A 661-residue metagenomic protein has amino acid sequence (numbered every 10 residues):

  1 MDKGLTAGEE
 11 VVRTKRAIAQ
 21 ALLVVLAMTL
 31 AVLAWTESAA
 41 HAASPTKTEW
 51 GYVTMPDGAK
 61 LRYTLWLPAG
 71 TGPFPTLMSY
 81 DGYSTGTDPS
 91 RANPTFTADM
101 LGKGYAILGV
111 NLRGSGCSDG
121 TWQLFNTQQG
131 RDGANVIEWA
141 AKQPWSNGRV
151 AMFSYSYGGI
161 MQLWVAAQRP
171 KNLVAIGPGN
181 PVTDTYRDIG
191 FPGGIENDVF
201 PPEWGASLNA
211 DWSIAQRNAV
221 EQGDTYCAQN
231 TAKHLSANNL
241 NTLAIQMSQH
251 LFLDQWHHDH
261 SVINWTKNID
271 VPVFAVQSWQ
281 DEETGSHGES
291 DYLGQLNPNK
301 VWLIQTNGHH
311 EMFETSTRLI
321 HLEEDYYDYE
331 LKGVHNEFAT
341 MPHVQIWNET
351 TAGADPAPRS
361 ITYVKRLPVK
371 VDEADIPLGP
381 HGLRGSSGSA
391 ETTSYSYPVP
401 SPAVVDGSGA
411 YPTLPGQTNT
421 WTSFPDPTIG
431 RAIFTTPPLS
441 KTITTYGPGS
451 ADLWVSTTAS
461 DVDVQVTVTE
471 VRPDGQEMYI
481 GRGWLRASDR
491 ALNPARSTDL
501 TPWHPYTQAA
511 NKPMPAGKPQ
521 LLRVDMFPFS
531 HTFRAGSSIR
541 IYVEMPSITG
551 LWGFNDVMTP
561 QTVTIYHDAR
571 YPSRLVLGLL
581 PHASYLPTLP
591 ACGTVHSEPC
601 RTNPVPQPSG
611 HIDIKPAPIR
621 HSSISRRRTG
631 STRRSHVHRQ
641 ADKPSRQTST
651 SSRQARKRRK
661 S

Functional and structural regions predicted by a protein language model:
A43-G70, T435, L439-K441: N-terminal cap/lid segment of alpha/beta-hydrolase-fold proteins
A69-A141, R472-P473, I548: Cap/lid segment of the alpha/beta-hydrolase catalytic domain
N93-P94, G102, W164-N268: Accessory cap/linker subdomain of secreted extracellular hydrolases
P144-S156: Alpha/beta-hydrolase fold nucleophile elbow
I269, A275-Q277: Short beta-strand/loop motif that positions the catalytic acidic residue of the alpha/beta-hydrolase fold
E282-E289: Conserved alpha/beta-hydrolase "acid-adjacent" motif
L296-E311: Catalytic histidine neighborhood in serine/cysteine hydrolases with alpha/beta-hydrolase-type architecture
G308, F313-G610: C-terminal, loop-rich substrate-recognition/catalytic regions characterized by aromatic stacking residues
